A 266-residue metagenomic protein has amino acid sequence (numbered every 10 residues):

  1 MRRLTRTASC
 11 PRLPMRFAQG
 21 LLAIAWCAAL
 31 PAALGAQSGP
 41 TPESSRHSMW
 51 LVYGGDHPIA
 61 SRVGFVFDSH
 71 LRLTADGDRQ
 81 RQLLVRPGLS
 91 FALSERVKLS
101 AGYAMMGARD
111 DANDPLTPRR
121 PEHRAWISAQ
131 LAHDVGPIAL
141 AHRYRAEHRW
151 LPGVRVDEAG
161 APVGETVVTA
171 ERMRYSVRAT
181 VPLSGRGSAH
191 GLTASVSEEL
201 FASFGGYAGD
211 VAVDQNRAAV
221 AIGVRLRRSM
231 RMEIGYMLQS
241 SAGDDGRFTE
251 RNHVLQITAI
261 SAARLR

Functional and structural regions predicted by a protein language model:
P40-M49, L73-Q82, G206-V213, D244-R251: Solvent-exposed loop/turn segments connecting transmembrane beta-strands in outer-membrane beta-barrel proteins
H47-M49, R81-L83, P121-A125, V167-Y175 (+2 more regions): Residues that define the transmembrane beta-barrel architecture of outer-membrane proteins
Y53, P87, I127-A129, Y175-A179 (+2 more regions): Membrane-embedded beta-strands of outer-membrane beta-barrel proteins, especially the hydrophobic/small aromatic
H57, F91, L131-H133, V181-G185 (+2 more regions): Residue-level signature of outer-membrane beta-barrel architecture
I59-R62, R96, D134-A141, L183-L192 (+2 more regions): Short loop/turn motifs that connect adjacent beta-strands in outer-membrane beta-barrel proteins
F65-F67, L99-A101, I138-Y144, M173 (+3 more regions): Transmembrane beta-strands of outer-membrane beta-barrel proteins
S69-A75, Y103-R109, H133-V135, A146-P152 (+3 more regions): Transmembrane beta-strands of outer-membrane beta-barrel pores
A129, R251-R266: Outer-membrane beta-barrel "beta-signal"
